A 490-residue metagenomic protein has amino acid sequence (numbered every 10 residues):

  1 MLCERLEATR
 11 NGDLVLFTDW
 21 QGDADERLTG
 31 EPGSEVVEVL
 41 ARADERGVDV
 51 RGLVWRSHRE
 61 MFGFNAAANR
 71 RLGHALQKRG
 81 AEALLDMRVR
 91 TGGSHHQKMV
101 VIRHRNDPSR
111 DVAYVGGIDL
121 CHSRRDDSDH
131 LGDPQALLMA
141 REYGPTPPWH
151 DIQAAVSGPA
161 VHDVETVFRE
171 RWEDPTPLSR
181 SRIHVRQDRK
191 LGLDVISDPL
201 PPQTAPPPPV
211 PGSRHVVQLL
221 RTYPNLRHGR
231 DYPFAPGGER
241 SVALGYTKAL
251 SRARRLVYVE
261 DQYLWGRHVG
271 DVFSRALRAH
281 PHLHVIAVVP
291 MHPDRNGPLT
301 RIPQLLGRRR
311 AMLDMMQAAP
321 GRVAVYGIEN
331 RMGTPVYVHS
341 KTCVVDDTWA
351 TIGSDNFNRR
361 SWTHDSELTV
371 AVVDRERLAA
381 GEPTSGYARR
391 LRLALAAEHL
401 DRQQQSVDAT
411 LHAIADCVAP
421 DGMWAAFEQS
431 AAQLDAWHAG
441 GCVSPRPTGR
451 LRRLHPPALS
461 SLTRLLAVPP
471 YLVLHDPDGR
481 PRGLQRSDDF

Functional and structural regions predicted by a protein language model:
M1-F490: Charged, low-complexity intrinsically disordered terminal segments
